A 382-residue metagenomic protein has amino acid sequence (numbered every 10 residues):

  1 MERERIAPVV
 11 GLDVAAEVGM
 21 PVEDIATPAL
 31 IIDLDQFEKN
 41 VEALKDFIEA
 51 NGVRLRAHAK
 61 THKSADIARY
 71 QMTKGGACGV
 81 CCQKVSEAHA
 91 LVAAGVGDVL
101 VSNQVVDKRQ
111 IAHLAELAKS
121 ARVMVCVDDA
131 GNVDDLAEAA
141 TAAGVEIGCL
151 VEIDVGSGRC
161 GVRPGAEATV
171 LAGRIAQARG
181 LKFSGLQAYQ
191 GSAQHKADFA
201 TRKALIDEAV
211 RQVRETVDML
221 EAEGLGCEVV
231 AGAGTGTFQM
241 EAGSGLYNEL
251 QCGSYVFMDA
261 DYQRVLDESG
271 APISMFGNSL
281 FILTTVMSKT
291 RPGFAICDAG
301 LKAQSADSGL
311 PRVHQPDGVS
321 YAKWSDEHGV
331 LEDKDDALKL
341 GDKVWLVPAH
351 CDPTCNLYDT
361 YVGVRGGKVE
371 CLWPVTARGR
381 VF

Functional and structural regions predicted by a protein language model:
M1-E116, R378-F382: A charged N-terminal "starter" segment
P21-D33, D98-V101, A115-V125, A197-D207 (+1 more regions): Glycine-rich tight-turn/loop motif centered on a GG-T
F37, K60, L91, V151 (+5 more regions): Conserved, mostly hydrophobic/aromatic
V53-R54, L220-V229, L340, C355-Y358: Flexible, glycine/charged-enriched surface loops at secondary-structure junctions
H58-H195, F199: Active-site-proximal beta-alpha core segment in soluble small-molecule metabolic enzymes
G148, D154-D267: Active-site loop/helix belt of alpha/beta enzymes
R202-A204, T237-P316: Active-site loop ensemble at the mouth of alpha/beta enzyme cores that anchors a bound cofactor
K289-F382: C-terminal accessory subdomain/extension
